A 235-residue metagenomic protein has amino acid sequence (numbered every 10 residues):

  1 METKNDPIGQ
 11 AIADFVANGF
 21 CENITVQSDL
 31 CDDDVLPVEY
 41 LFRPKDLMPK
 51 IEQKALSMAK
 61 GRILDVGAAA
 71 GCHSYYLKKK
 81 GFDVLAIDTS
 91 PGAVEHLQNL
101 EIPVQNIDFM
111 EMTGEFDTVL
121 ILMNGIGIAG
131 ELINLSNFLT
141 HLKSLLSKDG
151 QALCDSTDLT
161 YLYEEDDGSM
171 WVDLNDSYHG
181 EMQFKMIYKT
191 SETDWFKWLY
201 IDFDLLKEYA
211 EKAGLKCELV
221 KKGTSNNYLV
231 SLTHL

Functional and structural regions predicted by a protein language model:
M1-T25: N-terminal auxiliary segments of SAM/dcSAM-dependent transferases
E2, D14, V26, K148-K207: SAM-dependent methyltransferase
R43-R62: Conserved alpha-helix/loop element of class I SAM-dependent methyltransferases that forms part of the SAM/SAH-binding
G67-G71: Class I SAM-dependent methyltransferase "Motif I" SAM/SAH-binding loop
S90: Conserved SAM/SAH-binding beta-strand->alpha-helix loop
L100-M110, G114: Conserved SAM-binding strand-loop segment of SAM-dependent methyltransferases
F116-S136: A short SAM/SAH-binding and catalytic strip from SAM-dependent methyltransferases
S136-K148: A short glycine-rich, Lys/Arg-flanked "PGG" loop and its adjoining helix->strand segment in the class I
